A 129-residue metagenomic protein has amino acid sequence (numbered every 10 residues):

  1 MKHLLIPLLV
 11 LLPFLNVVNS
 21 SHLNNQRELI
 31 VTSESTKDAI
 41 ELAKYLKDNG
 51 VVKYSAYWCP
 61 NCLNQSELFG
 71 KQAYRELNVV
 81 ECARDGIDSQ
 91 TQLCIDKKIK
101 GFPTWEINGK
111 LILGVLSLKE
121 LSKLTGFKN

Functional and structural regions predicted by a protein language model:
M1-E28, N129: N-terminal targeting signals for export/organelle localization
N25-K37: Transition segment at domain starts
S35-E76: Local sequence-structure signature of Cys/Sec-based thiol-disulfide redox active-site neighborhoods
V52-S55, N78-V80, T104-E106, L111-L113: Structural recognition of the beta-strand scaffold that forms the well-ordered cores of secreted hydrolase catalytic
L68-D85, S122: Gly/Gly-Pro-rich "capping" loops immediately C-terminal to redox-active cysteine motifs in periplasmic/lumenal
R84-L93: Structural microenvironment flanking redox-active thiols in thiol-disulfide oxidoreductases
C94-I107: Structural micro-motif
E106-N129: Non-catalytic, surface beta->alpha helical segment in thiol-disulfide oxidoreductase systems
